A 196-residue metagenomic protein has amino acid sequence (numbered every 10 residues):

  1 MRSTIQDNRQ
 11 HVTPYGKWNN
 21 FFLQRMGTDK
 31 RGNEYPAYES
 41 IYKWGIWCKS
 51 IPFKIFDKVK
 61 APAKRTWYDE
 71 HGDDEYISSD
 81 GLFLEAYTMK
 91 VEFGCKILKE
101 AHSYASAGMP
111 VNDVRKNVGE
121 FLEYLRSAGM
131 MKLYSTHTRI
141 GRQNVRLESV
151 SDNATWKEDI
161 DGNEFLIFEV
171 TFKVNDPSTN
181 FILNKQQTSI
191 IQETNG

Functional and structural regions predicted by a protein language model:
M1-G196: Extracellular/virion structural assembly segments
